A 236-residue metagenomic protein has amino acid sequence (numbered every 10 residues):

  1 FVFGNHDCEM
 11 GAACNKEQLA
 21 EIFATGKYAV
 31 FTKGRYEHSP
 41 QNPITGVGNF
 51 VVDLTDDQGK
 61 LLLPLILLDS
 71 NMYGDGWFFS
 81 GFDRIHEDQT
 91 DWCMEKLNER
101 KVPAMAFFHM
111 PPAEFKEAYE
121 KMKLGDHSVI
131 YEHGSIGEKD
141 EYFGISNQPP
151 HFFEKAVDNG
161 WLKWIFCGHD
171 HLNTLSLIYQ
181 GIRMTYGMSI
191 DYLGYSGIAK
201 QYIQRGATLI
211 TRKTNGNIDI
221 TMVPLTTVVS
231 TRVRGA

Functional and structural regions predicted by a protein language model:
F1-F3, C8-M10, V51, P64-L68 (+5 more regions): Structural recognition of the beta-strand scaffold that forms the well-ordered cores of secreted hydrolase catalytic
F1-R100, Y192, R205-T211: Extended active-site neighborhood of metal-dependent phosphoesterases/phosphodiesterases
F3-A13, Y73-G76, M110-E117, P150-F153 (+2 more regions): Active-site environment of divalent metal-dependent phosphoester hydrolases
G11-K16, K116-K121, I198, V233-G235: Short aromatic-enriched loop/helix-cap "lid" or pocket-rim segments at secondary-structure transitions that line
E17-A29, K123-H127, T174-M188: Short, electropositive alpha-helical surface patch
H38-P43, W164-F166, I198-Q201: Short linear motifs in intrinsically disordered
V51-G59, F152-N159, H171-A236: Binuclear metal-dependent phosphoesterase catalytic core
P64-L67, F79-D170: His/acidic metal-ligating clusters that form di-metal
